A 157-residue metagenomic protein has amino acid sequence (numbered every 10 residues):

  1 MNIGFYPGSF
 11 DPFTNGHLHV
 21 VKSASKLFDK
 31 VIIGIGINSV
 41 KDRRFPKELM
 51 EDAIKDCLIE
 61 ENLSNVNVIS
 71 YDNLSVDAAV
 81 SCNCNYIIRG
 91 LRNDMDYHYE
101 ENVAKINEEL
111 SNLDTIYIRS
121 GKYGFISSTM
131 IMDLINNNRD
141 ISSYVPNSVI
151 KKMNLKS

Functional and structural regions predicted by a protein language model:
M1-S157: Nucleotidyltransferase catalytic core that binds NTPs
